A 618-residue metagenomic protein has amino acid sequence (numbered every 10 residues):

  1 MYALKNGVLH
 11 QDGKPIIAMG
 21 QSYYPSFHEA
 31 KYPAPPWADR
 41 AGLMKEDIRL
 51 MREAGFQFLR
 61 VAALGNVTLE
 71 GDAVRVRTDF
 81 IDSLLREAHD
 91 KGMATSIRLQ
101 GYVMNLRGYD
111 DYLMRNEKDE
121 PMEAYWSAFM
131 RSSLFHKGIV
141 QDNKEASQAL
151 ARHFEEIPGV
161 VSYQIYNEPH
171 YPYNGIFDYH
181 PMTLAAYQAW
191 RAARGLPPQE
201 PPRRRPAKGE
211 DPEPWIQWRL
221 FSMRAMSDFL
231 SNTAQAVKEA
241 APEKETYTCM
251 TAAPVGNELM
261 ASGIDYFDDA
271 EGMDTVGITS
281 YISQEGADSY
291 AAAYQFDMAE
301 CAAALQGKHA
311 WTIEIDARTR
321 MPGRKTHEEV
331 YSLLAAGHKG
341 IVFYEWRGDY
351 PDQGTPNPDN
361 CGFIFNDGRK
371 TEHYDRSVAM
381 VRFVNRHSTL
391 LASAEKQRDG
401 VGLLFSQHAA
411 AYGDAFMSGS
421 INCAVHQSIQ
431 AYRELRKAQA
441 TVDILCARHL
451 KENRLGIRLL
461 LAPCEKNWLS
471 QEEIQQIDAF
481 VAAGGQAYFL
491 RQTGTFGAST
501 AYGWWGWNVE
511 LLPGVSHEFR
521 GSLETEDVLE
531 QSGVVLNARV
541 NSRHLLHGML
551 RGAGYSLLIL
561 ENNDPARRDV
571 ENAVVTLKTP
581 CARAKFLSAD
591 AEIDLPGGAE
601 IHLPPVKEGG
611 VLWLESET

Functional and structural regions predicted by a protein language model:
M1-A54, L390-S393: N-terminal carbohydrate-binding accessory modules
G13, M51, A88, L150 (+5 more regions): Conserved, mostly hydrophobic/aromatic
M19-Q21, L59-V61, T95-I97, V161-I165 (+4 more regions): Hydrophobic faces of well-ordered beta-strands that scaffold small-molecule active sites in alpha/beta enzyme cores
F27-R40, A62-T78, Y125-D142, P212-S227 (+6 more regions): The substrate-binding groove and active-site-proximal loops of carbohydrate-active enzymes, especially glycoside
A34-M51, N143-A149, N257-D269, P322-V330 (+1 more regions): Short, acidic/polar
A41-E117, M226-A240: Aromatic-lined substrate-binding rim segments of carbohydrate-active enzymes
A124-A292: Polysaccharide-binding and catalytic clefts of secreted carbohydrate-active enzymes
I282-T618: Carbohydrate-binding surfaces of carbohydrate-active enzymes
